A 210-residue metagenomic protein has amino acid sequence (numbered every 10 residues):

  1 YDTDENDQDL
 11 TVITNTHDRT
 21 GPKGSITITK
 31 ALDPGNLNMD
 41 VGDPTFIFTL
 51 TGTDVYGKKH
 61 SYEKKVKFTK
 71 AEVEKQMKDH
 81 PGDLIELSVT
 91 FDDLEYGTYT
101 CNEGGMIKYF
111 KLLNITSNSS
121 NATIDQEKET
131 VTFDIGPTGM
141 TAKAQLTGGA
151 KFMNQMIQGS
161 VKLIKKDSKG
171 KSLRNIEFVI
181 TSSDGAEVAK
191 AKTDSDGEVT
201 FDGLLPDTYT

Functional and structural regions predicted by a protein language model:
Y1-T210: Solvent-exposed loop/turn and edge beta-strand elements of beta-rich ligand-binding domains
